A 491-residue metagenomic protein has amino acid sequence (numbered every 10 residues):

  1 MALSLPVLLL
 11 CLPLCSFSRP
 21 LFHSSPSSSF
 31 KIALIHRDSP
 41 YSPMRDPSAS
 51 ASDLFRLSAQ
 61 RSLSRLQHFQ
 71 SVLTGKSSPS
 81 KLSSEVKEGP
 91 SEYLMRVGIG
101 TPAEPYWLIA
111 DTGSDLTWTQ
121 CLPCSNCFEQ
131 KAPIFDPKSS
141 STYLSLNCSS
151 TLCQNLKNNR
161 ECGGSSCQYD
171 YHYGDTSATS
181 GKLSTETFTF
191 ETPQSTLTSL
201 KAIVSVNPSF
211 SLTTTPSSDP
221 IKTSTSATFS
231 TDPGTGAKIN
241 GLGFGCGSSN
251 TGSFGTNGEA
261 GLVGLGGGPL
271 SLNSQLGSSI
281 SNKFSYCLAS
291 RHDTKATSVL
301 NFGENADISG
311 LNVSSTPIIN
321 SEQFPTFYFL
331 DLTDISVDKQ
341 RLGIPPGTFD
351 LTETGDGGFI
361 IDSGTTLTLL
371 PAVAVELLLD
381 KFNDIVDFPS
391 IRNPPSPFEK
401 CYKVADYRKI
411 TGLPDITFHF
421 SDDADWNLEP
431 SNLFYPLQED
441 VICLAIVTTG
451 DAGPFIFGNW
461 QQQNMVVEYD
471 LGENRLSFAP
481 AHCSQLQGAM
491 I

Functional and structural regions predicted by a protein language model:
M1-L108, L116-K182, E186, S195-P233 (+8 more regions): Disordered propeptide/prodomain
V97, Y106-G113, T117-T119, L262-V263 (+4 more regions): Short hydrophobic beta-strand that contains or immediately precedes a catalytic carboxylate
V97-I99, T185-P193, A227, T231-D232 (+4 more regions): Short conserved beta-strand and strand-loop elements enriched in small hydrophobics with frequent Asp/Gly
F188, G264, Y286, F302 (+4 more regions): A residue-level signal for conserved active-site and pocket-lining positions in enzyme catalytic cores
G266-L270, S274, S278-N305: Extended, H/D-rich, highly charged conserved domains that either
G357-F388, P394-P395: Extracytoplasmic, non-cytosolic globular domains
S390-W426, F457: Extended C-terminal subregions enriched in glycine
E429-G453: A surface-exposed beta-alpha-beta supersecondary segment
